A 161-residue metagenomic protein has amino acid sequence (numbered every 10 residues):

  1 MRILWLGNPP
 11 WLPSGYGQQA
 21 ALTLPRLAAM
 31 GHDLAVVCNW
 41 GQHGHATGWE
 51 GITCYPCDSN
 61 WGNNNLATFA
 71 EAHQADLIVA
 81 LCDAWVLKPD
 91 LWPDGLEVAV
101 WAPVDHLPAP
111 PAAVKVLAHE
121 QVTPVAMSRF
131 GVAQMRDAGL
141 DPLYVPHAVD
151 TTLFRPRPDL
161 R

Functional and structural regions predicted by a protein language model:
M1-H43, H73: N-terminal subdomain of nucleotide-sugar transferases
G44-N65: Conserved nucleotide-sugar phosphate-binding/catalytic loop shared by glycosyltransferases and other
A70, Q74-I78: Proline-aspartate-enriched helix->loop->beta-strand connector
A80-W85: Short His-centered aromatic/hydrophobic patch
V100, P111-V122: A conserved, positively charged/aromatic
P110-A113, R136, V149-R161: Acidic anion/phosphate-binding donor-loop and adjacent secondary structure in glycosyltransferase catalytic cores
Q121-R129: A short beta-strand/loop micro-motif in the catalytic core of glycosyltransferases that engages the nucleotide-sugar
F130, A148: Carbohydrate-associated surface elements
